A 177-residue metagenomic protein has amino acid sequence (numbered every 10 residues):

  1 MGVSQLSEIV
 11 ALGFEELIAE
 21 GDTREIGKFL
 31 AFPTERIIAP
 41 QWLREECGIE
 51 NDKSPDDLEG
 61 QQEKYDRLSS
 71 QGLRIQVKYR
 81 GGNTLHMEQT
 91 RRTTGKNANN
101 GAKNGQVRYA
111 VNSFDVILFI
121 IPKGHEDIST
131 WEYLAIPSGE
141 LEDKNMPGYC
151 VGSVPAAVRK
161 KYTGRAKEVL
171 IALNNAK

Functional and structural regions predicted by a protein language model:
M1-K177: Nucleic-acid endonuclease domains
